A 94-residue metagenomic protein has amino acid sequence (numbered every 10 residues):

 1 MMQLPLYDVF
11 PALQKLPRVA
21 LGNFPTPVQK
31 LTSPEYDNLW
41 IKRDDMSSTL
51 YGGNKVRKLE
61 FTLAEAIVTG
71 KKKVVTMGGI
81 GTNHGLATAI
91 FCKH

Functional and structural regions predicted by a protein language model:
M1-H94: PLP-dependent amino-acid enzyme catalytic core
